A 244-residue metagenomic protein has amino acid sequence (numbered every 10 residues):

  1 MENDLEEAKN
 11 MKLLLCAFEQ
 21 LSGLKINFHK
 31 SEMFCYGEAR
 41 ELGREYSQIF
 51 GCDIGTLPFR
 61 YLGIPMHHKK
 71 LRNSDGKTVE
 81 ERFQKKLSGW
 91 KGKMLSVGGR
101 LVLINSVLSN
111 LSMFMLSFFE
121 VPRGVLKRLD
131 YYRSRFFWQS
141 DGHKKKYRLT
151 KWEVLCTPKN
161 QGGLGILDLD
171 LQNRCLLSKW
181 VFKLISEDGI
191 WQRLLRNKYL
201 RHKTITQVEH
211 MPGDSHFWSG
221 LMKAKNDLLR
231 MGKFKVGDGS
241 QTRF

Functional and structural regions predicted by a protein language model:
M1-F244: A helix-boundary/hinge signal
